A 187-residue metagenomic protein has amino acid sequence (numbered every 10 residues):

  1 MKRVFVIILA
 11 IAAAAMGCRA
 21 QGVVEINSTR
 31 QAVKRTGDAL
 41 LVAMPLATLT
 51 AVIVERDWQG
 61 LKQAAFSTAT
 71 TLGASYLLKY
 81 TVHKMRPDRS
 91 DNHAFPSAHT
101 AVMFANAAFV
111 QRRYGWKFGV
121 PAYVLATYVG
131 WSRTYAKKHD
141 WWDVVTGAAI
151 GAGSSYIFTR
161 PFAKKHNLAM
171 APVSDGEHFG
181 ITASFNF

Functional and structural regions predicted by a protein language model:
K2-L40, W58-Q59, S75-Y76, Y80-F187: Replace "edges of transmembrane helices
A13, A43-A51: Hydrophobic core of alpha-helical transmembrane segments in multi-pass integral membrane proteins
T50-T70: Interfacial segments of alpha-helical transmembrane regions
